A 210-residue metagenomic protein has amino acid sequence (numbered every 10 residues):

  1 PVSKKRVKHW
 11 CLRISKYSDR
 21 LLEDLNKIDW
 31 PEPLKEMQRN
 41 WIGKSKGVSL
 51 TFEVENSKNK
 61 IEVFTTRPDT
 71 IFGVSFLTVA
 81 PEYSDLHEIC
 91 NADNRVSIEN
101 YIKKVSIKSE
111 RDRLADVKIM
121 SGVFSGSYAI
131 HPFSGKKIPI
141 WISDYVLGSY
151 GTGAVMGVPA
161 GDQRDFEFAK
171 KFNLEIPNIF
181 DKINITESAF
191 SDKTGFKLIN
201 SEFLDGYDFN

Functional and structural regions predicted by a protein language model:
P1-I61, S84, A154-N210: Residue patterns forming the tRNA-binding/recognition surfaces of aminoacyl-tRNA synthetases and related DALR
P1-S3, T66-P68, I142-G148, S188-S191: Short, flexible, solvent-exposed loop/turn segments with mixed acidic/basic and small polar residues
R13, F64, E82, I142-S143: A secondary-structure boundary/capping signal
L25-I28, T78, A92-D93, V105: Alpha-helix boundary/capping residues
I42-K46, E55, P68-T70, I119-F124 (+1 more regions): A short catalytic or substrate-binding loop motif that flags glycine-/basic-rich loops and adjacent residues that bind
K46-V48, N59, F72-V74, S125-S127 (+1 more regions): Change "...and in nucleic-acid phosphodiester-cleaving endonucleases..." to "...and in nucleic-acid processing enzymes
K60-Y83: Conserved phosphate/anionic-ligand binding catalytic regions in large, soluble enzymes, centered on
Y83-S188, I199: Catalytic alpha/beta core of large soluble enzyme barrels
